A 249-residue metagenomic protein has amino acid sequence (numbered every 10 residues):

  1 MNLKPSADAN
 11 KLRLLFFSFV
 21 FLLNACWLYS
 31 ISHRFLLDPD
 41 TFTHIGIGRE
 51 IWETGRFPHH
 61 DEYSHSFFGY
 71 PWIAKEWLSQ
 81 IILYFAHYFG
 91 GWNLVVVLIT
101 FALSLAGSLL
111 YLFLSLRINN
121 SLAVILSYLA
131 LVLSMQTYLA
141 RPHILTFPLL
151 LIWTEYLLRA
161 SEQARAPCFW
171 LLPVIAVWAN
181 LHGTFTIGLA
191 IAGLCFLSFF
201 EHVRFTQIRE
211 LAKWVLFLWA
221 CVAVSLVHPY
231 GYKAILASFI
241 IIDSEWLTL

Functional and structural regions predicted by a protein language model:
M1-Y29: Start-transfer (signal-anchor) and selected internal transmembrane alpha helices of multi-pass inner/ER membrane
D40, W52, G183-L249: Transmembrane catalytic cores of multi-pass membrane glycosyltransferases and polysaccharide-assembly enzymes
S66-N93: Short hydrophobic/aromatic helix or loop-helix immediately within or flanking a transmembrane segment in polytopic
V97-L116: Transmembrane-helix motifs of polytopic, lipid-linked glycan transferases
L131-S134, P167-G183, G193, A220-S225: Membrane-interface alpha helices of multi-pass inner-membrane proteins
T137-L145: Short acidic/glycine- and proline-prone juxtamembrane loop motifs at membrane-interface regions of multi-pass membrane
L151-C168, F200-V203: Membrane-interface transmembrane helices that cradle and orient dolichyl/undecaprenyl
R159-A176, E210-L216: Short hydrophobic alpha-helices at membrane interfaces in multi-pass membrane enzymes
